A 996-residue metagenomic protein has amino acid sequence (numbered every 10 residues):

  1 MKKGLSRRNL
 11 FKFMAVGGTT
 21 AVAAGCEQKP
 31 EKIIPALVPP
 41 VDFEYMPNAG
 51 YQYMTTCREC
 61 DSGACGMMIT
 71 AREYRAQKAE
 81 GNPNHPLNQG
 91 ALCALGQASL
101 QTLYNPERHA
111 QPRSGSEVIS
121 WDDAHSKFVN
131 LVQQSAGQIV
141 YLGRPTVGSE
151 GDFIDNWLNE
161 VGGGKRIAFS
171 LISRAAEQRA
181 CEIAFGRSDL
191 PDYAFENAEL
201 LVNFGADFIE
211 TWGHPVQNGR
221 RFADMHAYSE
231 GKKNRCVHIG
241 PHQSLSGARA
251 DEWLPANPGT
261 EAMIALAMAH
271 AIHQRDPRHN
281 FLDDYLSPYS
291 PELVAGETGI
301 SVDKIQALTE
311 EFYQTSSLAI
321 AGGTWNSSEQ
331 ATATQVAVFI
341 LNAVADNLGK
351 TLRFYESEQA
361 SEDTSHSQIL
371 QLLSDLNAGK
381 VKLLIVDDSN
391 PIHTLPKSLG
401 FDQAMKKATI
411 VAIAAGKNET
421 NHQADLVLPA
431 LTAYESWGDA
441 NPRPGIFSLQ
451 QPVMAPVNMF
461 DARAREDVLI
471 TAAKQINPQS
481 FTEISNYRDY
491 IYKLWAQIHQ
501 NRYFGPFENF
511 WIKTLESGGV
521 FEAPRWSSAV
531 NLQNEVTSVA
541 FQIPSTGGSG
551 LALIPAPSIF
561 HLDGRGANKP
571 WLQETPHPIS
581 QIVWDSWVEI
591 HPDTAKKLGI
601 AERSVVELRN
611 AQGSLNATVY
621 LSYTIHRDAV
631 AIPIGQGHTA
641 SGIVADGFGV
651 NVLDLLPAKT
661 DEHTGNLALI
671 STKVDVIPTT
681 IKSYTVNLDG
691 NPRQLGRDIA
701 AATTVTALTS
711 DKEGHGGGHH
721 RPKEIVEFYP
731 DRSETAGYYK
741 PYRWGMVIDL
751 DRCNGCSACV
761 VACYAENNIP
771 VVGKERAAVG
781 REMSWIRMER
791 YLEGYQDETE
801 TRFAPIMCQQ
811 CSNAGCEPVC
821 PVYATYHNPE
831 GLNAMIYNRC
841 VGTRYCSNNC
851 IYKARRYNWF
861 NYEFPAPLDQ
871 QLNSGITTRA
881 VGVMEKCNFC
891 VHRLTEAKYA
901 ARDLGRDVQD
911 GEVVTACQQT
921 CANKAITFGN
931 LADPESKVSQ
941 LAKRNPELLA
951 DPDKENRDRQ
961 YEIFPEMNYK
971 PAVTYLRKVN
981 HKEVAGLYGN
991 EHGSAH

Functional and structural regions predicted by a protein language model:
M1-D276, D284, E292, S301-D303 (+8 more regions): N-terminal export/assembly segments and adjacent metallocofactor-ligating motifs of anaerobic energy-metabolism
K2, Y193-L200, S244, A248-R752: Domain-level signature for respiratory redox metalloenzymes
